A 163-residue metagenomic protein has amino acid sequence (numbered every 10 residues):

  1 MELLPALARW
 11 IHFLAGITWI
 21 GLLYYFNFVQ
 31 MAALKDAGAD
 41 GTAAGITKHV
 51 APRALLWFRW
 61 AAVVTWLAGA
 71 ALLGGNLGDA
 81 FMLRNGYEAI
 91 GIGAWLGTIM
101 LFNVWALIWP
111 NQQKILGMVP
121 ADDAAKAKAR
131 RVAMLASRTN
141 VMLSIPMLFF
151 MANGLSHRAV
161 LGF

Functional and structural regions predicted by a protein language model:
M1-F163: Polytopic transmembrane helical bundles with strong interfacial aromatic enrichment
